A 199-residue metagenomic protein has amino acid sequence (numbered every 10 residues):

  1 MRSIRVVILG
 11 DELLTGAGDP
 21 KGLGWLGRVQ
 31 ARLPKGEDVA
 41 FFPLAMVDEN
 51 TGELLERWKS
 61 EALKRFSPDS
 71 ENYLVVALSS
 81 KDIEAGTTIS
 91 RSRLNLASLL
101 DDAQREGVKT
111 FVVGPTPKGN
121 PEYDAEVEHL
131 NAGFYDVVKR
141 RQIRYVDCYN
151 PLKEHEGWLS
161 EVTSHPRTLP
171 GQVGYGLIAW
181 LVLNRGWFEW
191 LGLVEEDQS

Functional and structural regions predicted by a protein language model:
M1-V47, K59-S70: Serine-esterase "nucleophile elbow" of acetyl-processing enzymes
R5, N72-V75, K109: Structural motif
L13, L44-E49, V76-E84, K139: Cell-envelope and extracellular/periplasmic
D19-G22, T51-R93, K118: Oxyanion-hole/transition-state-stabilizing segment in secreted/luminal serine hydrolases and related acyltransferases
W25, V29, E61, S92-L99 (+1 more regions): A general structural detector for well-ordered alpha-helical segments in enzyme core domains, enriched
A77-K81, L99-A132, H155: Active-site segments of SGNH/GDSL-like serine hydrolases that catalyze O-acetyl group transfer/hydrolysis on lipids
P117-S199: Catalytic His-Asp segment of secreted/periplasmic serine-dependent ester chemistry enzymes
